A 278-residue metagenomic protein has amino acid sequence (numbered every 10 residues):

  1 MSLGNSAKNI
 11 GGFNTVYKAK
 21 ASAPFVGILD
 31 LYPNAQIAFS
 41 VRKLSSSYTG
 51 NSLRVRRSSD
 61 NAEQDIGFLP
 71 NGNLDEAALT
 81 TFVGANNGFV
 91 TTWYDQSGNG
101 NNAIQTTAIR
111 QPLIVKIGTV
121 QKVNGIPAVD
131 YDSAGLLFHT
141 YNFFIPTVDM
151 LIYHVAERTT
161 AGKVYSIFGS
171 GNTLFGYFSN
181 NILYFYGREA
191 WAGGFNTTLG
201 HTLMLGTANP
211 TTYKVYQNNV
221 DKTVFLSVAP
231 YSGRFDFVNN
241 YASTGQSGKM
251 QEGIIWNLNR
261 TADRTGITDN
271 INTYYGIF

Functional and structural regions predicted by a protein language model:
M1-G72, A78, I267-N270: N-terminal low-complexity, intrinsically disordered "leader/linker" segments enriched in small/polar and basic residues
M1-L29, T106, V155, I167-F168 (+4 more regions): Extracellular low-complexity Ser/Thr/Asn/Gly-rich intrinsically disordered segments
L3-N5, L44-S47, S52-S59, L69 (+4 more regions): Extracellular, beta-strand-rich glycan-interacting domains
I37, L74-T80, F89, W93 (+1 more regions): Early transmembrane alpha-helices of polytopic membrane proteins
V41-R42, F82-N86, T91-G135, F143-P146 (+1 more regions): Extracellular glycan-interaction surfaces
S47-S59, V129, I167-F168, G233-D236: Short, hydrophobic/proline-enriched secondary-structure or compact coil segments at domain edges
N51, P127, T211-Y213, G233 (+1 more regions): The right-handed parallel beta-helix/beta-solenoid scaffold, focusing on the short coil/turn and N-cap positions
A190-A192, A229-N257: Extracellular glycan-interaction patches encoded by glycine-rich segments
